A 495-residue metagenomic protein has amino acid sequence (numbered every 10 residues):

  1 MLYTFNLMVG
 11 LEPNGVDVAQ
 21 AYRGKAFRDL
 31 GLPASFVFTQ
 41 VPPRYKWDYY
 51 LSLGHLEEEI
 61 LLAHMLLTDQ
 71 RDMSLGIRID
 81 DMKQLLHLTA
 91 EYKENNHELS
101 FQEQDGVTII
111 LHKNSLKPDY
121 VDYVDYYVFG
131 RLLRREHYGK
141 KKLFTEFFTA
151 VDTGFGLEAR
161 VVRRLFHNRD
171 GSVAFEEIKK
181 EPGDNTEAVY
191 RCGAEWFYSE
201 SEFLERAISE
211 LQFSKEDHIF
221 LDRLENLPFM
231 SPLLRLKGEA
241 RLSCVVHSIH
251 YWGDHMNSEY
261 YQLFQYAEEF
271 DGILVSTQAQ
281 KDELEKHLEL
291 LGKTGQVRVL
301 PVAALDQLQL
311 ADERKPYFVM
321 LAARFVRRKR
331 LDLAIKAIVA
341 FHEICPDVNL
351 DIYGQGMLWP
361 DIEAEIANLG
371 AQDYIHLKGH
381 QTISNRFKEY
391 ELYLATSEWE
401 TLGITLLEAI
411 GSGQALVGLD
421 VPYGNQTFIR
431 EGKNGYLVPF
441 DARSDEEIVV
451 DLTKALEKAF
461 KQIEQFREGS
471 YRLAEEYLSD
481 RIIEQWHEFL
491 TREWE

Functional and structural regions predicted by a protein language model:
Y266-G295: A short, active-site helix/loop in glycosyltransferases that binds the activated sugar's phosphate group
L310-K329, I335-I338: Conserved donor-binding/catalytic core segment of Leloir-type glycosyltransferases
V319, A334-I338, L350, L452 (+1 more regions): A structural motif in glycosyltransferase catalytic domains
D361-H380: Nucleotide-activated donor-binding/catalytic signature segment of Leloir-type glycosyltransferases, i.e., the conserved
E398: Aromatic "clamp/platform" in nucleotide-sugar-dependent glycosyltransferases that forms part of the donor/acceptor
A415-L419: Short hydrophobic beta-strand element within catalytic cores of glycosyltransferases and related nucleotide-activated
Q426-L456: Change "using UDP/GDP/dTDP sugars" to "using nucleotide sugars
K461-T491: A charged, aromatic-enriched C-terminal amphipathic alpha-helix characteristic of glycosyltransferases across folds
